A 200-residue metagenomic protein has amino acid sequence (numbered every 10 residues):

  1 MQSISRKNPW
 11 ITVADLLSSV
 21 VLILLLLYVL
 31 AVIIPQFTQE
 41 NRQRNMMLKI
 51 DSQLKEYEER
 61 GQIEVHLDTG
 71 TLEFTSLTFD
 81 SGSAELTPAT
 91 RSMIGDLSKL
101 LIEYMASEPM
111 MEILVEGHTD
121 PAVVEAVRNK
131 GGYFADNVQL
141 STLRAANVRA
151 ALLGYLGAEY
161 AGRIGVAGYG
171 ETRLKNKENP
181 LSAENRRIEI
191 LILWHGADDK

Functional and structural regions predicted by a protein language model:
M1-Q62: Short terminal targeting/anchoring segments
M47, D51, R91, G95-S98 (+2 more regions): Extracytoplasmic/secreted envelope proteins and their assembly/folding machinery, especially bacterial periplasmic
S52-Q62, G95-E108: Short amphipathic alpha-helices and their capping/turn segments at secondary-structure boundaries
R60-E73, T119: Short edge beta-strands and adjacent turn/loop segments
G70-G82, R128-N129: Acidic/histidine-rich, surface-exposed loop or edge segments in extracytoplasmic proteins
A84-A89, H118-K200: Periplasmic OmpA-like peptidoglycan-binding domain that tethers envelope proteins to the cell wall
M111: Substrate/cofactor-recognition hotspot
